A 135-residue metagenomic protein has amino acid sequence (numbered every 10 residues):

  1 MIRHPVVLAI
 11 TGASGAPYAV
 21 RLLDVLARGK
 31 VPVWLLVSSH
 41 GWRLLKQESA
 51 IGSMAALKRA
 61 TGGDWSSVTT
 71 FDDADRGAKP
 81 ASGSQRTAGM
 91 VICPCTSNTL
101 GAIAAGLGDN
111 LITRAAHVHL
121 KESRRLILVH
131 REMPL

Functional and structural regions predicted by a protein language model:
M1-I127, R131-L135: A cross-family phosphate/adenosyl-ligand binding-site feature
